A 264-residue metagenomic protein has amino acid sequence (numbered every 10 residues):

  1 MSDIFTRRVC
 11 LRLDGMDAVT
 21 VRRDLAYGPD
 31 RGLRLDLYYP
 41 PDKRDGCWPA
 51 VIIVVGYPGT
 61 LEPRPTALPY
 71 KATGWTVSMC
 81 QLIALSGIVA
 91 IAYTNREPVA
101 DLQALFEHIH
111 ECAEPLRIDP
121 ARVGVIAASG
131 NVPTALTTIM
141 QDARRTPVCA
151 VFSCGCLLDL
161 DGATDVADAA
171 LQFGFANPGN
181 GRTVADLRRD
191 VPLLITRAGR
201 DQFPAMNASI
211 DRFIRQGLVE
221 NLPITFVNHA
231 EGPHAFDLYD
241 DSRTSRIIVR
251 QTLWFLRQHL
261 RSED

Functional and structural regions predicted by a protein language model:
M1-G46: N-terminal cap/lid segment of alpha/beta-hydrolase-fold proteins
G46-P58: Short beta-strand element of the alpha/beta-hydrolase
E62-G74, P204-A205, D241-T244: Short, flexible/disordered intra-domain loops and linkers
P65-A90: Short amphipathic alpha-helix adjacent to the substrate-entry channel of hydrolases
A104-N180: Primarily recognizes the serine-hydrolase "nucleophile elbow" in alpha/beta-hydrolase and SGNH/GDSL folds
C149-A150, G155-V219: The feature captures the conserved acid-bearing segment of alpha/beta-hydrolase catalytic domains
D211, L218-D264: C-terminal catalytic histidine-bearing segment of alpha/beta-hydrolase fold enzymes
